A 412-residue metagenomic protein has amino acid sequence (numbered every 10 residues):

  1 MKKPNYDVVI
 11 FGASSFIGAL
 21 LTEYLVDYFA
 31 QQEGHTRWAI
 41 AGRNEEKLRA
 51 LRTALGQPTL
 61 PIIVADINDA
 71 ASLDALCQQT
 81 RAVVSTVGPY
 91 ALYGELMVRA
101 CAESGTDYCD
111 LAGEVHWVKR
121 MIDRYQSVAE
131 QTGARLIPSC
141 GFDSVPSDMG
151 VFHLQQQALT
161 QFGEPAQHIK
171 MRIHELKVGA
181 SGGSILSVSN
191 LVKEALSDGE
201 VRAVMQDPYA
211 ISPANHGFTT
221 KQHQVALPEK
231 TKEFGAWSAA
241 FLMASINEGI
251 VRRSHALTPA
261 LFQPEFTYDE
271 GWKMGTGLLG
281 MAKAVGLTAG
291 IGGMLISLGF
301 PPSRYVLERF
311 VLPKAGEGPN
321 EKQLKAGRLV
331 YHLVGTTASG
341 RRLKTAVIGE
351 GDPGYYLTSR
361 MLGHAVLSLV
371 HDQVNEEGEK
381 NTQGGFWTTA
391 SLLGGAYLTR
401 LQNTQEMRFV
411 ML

Functional and structural regions predicted by a protein language model:
Y6-F29: N-terminal Rossmann NAD(P)H-binding glycine-rich loop of SDR-like oxidoreductase domains
D7, R81-A82, D107: Structural motif
Y24-H35, T258-A260: A short, Lys/Arg-enriched amphipathic alpha-helix followed by its capping loop at the start of a domain
A30-K47: Conserved glycine-rich Rossmann-like NAD(P)H-binding loop of the short-chain dehydrogenase/reductase
A50-P58: Short, conserved SAM-binding/catalytic segment of Class I S-adenosyl-L-methionine-dependent methyltransferases
I63-A82, T86-L92: Conserved Rossmann-fold cofactor-binding substructure of NAD(P)-dependent oxidoreductases
P89-A210, I246: Glycine-/Pro-rich loop/turn segments that contact NAD(P) or position catalytic residues in Rossmann-like domains
Q156-L412: C-terminal catalytic/substrate-binding lobe primarily of soluble NAD(P)-dependent oxidoreductases
